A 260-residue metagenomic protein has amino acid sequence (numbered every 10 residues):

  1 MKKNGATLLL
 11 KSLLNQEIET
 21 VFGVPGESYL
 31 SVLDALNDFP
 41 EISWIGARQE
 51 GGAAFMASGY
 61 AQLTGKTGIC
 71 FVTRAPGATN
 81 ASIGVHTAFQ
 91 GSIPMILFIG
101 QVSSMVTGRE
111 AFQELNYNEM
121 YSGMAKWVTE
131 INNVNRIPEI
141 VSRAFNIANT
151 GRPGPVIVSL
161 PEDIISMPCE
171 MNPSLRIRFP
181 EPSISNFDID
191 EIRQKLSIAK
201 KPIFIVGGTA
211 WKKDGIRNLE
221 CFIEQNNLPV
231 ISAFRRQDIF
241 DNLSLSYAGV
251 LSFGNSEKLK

Functional and structural regions predicted by a protein language model:
M1-K260: N-terminal alpha/beta PP-like core and its mobile active-site loop of ThDP/TPP-dependent enzymes
